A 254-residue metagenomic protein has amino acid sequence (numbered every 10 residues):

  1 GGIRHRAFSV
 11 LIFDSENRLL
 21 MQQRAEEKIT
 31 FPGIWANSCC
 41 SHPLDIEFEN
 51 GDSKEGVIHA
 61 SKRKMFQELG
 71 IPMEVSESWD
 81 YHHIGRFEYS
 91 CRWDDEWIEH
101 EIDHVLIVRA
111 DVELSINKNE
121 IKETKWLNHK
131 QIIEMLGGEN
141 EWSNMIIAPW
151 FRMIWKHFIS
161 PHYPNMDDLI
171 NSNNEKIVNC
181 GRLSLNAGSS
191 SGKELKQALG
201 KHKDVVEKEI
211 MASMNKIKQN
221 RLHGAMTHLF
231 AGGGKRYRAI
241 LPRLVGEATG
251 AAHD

Functional and structural regions predicted by a protein language model:
G2-L11, R18-I71: Conserved Nudix-box catalytic region and its N-terminal flanking loop in Nudix hydrolases and closely related
R6-F8, N17, H104, K122 (+1 more regions): Change "...and in nucleic-acid phosphodiester-cleaving endonucleases..." to "...and in nucleic-acid processing enzymes
D14-N17, A25, E47-F48, R109-E113 (+2 more regions): Short loop segments at secondary-structure junctions
C39, H83-S184: Nudix hydrolase/Nudix homology domain
S53-I58, S143, I147, H202 (+1 more regions): Hydrophobic (often cysteine-bearing) scaffold residues that line and stabilize catalytic clefts of nucleotide/cofactor
I71-E74, A251: Helix N-cap/coil-helix junction residues
M73-G85: A short coil-to-beta-strand element that immediately follows conserved catalytic motifs
L183-D254: Conserved N-terminal diphosphate/IPP-binding helix and adjacent helical/loop segment of trans-prenyltransferase domains
